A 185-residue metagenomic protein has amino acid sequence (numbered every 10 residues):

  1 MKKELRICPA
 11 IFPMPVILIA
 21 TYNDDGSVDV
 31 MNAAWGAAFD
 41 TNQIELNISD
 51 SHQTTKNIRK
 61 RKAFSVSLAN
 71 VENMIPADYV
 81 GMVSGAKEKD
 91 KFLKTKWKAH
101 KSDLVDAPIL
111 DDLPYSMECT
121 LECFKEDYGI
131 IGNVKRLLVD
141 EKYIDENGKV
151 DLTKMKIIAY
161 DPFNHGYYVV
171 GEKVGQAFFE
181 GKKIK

Functional and structural regions predicted by a protein language model:
M1-K185: Basic, polyanion-binding surface patches
